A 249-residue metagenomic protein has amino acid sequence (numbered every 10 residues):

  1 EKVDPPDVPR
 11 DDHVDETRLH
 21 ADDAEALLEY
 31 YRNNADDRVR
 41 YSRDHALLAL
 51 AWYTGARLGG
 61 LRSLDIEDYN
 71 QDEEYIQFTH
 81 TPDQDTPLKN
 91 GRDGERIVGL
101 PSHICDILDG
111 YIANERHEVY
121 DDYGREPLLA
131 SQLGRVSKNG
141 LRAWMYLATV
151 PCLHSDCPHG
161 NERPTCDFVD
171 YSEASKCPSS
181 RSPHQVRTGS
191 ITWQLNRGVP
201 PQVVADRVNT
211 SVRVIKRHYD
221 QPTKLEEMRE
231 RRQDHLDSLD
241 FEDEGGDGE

Functional and structural regions predicted by a protein language model:
E1-D4, R57-G59, C152: N-terminal DNA-binding recognition helix of tyrosine site-specific recombinases/integrases
E1-E29: Flexible interdomain linker/hinge and immediately adjacent N-terminus of the catalytic tyrosine-recombinase domain
A21, E25-L58, D93, Y123: Basic, Lys/Arg- and aromatic-enriched nucleic-acid-binding interface segment
S63-G110, H117-V119: Conserved tyrosine-mediated DNA breakage-rejoining catalytic core shared by Y-recombinases
C105-W144, D156-C166: Major-groove DNA-contacting interfaces characterized by cationic-aromatic clusters
A143-D206, R213, Q221: Short, basic (Lys/Arg/His-rich) helix/loop patches that form interaction surfaces in the mid-to-C-terminal regions
V208-Q233: Catalytic-site neighborhood detector that most strongly recognizes the C-terminal catalytic loop/helix of tyrosine
D234-E249: C-terminal secondary-structure termini that scaffold catalytic or DNA-interacting sites
